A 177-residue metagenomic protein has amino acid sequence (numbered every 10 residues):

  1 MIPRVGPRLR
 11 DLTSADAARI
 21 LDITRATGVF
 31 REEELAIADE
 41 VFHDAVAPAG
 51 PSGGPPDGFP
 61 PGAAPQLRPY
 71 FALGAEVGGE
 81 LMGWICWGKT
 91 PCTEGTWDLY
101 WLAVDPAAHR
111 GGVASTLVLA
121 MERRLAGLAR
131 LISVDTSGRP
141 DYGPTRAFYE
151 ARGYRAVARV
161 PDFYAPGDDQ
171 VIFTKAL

Functional and structural regions predicted by a protein language model:
P7, D11-D105, S115-A120, R124 (+1 more regions): Acetyl-CoA-dependent GNAT
E40-V41, P140-Y142, A165-P166: Short secondary-structure capping/turn micro-motifs that flank functional sites
E76-G78, T174-L177: Active-site beta-strand termini and strand-to-loop segments that position acidic
E80, D105-L119, R139-R146, A151: Conserved glycine-rich acetyl-CoA-binding loop
L125-S137: Conserved GNAT acetyl-CoA-binding A-motif
D135-G138, E150, R155-V171: Conserved catalytic-core motifs of GNAT/GCN5-like acyltransferases
